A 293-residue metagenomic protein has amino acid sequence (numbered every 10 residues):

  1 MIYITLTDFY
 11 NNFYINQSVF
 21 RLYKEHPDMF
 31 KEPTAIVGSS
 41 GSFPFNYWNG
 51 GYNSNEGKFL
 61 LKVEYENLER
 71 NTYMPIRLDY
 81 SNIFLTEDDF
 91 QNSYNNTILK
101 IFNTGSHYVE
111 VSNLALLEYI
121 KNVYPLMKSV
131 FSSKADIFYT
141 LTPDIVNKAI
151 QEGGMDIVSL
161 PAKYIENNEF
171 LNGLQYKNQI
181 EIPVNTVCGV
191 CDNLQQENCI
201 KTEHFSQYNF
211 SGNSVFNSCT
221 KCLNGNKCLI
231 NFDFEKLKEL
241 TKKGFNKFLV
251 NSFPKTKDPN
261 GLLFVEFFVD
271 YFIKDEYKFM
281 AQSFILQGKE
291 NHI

Functional and structural regions predicted by a protein language model:
M1-V146, E152-I293: Active-site pocket-lining/capping segments in soluble small-molecule metabolic enzymes
